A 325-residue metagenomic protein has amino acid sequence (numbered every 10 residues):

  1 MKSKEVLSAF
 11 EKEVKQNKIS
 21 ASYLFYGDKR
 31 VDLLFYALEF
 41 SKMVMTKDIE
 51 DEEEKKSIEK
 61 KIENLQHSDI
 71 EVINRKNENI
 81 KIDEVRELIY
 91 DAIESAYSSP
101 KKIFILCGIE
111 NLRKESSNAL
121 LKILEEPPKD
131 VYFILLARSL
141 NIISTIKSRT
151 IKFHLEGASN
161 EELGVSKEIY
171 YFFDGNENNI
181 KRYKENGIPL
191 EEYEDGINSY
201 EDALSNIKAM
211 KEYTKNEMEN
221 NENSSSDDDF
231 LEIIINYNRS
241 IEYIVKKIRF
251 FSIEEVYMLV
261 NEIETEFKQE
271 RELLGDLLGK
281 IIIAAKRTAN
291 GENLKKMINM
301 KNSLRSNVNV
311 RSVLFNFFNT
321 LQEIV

Functional and structural regions predicted by a protein language model:
M1-E63, D130-Y132, R138-V325: Charged, glycine-rich active-site and insertion segments that engage polyanionic ligands
A9-V14, I82-I103, N111, N118-K122: Conserved alpha-helical scaffold flanking the Walker A/P-loop in AAA+ ATPase domains
K15-K18, I62-Q66, I93-S99, L112 (+2 more regions): Conserved catalytic network of the ASCE P-loop NTPase/AAA+ motor domain
Y26-G27, V72-N77: A short hydrophobic beta-strand->loop->alpha-helix junction that borders the nucleotide-binding pocket of P-loop NTPases
H67, V85, S117, S139 (+1 more regions): ATP/adenylate-binding site constellation spanning eukaryotic-like Ser/Thr protein kinases, ABC-transporter
D69-V72, F153: Structural signal for short hydrophobic segments within the conserved structured cores of catalytic domains across
K76-I82, I109, K152: Flexible beta-alpha connector loops of hexameric P-loop NTPases
I103-C107, L120, V131-A137: Structural recognition of the conserved hydrophobic beta-strand(s) that form the central parallel beta-sheet of P-loop
